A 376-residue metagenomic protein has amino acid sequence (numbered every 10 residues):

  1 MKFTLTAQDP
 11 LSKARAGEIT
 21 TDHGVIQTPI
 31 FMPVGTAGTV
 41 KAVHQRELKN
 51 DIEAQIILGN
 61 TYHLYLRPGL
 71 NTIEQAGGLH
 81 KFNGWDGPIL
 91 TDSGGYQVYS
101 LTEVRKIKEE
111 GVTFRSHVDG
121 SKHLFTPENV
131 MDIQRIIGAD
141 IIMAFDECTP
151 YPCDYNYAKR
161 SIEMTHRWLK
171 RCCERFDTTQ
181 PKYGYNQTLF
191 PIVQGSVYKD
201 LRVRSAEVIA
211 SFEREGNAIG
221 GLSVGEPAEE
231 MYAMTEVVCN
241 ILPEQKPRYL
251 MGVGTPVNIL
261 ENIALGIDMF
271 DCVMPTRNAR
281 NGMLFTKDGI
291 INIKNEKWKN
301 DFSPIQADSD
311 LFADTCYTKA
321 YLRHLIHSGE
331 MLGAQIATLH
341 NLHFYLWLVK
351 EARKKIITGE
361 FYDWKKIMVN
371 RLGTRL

Functional and structural regions predicted by a protein language model:
M1-K182, E296-K299: Non-catalytic, usually N-terminal nucleic-acid engagement modules in DNA/RNA processing proteins
M1-T20, I26-M32, K41-A42, D146-C153 (+1 more regions): C-terminal extensions of enzymes
G24, I57, D92, Q134 (+5 more regions): Conserved, mostly hydrophobic/aromatic
F82-W85, L90-T91, G95-T102, K108-D119 (+6 more regions): Active-site pocket-lining/capping segments in soluble small-molecule metabolic enzymes
G138, L169, C173-F176, Q180 (+4 more regions): Structural signal for hydrophobic packing residues in well-ordered secondary-structure cores of soluble enzyme domains
Y151-D154, K159, G216-L222, M331-A334: Glycine- and acidic
T179, G184, T188-I305: Glycine-rich phosphate/ribose-binding loops and adjacent secondary-structure elements that form binding surfaces
